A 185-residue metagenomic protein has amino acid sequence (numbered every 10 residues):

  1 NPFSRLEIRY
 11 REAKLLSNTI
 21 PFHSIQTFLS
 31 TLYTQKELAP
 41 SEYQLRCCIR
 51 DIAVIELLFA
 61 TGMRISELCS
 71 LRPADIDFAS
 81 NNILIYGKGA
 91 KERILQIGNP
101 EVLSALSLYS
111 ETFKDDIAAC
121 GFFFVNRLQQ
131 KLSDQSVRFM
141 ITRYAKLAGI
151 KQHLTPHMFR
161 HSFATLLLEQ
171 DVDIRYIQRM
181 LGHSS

Functional and structural regions predicted by a protein language model:
N1-S185: Conserved catalytic core of the tyrosine transesterase superfamily
